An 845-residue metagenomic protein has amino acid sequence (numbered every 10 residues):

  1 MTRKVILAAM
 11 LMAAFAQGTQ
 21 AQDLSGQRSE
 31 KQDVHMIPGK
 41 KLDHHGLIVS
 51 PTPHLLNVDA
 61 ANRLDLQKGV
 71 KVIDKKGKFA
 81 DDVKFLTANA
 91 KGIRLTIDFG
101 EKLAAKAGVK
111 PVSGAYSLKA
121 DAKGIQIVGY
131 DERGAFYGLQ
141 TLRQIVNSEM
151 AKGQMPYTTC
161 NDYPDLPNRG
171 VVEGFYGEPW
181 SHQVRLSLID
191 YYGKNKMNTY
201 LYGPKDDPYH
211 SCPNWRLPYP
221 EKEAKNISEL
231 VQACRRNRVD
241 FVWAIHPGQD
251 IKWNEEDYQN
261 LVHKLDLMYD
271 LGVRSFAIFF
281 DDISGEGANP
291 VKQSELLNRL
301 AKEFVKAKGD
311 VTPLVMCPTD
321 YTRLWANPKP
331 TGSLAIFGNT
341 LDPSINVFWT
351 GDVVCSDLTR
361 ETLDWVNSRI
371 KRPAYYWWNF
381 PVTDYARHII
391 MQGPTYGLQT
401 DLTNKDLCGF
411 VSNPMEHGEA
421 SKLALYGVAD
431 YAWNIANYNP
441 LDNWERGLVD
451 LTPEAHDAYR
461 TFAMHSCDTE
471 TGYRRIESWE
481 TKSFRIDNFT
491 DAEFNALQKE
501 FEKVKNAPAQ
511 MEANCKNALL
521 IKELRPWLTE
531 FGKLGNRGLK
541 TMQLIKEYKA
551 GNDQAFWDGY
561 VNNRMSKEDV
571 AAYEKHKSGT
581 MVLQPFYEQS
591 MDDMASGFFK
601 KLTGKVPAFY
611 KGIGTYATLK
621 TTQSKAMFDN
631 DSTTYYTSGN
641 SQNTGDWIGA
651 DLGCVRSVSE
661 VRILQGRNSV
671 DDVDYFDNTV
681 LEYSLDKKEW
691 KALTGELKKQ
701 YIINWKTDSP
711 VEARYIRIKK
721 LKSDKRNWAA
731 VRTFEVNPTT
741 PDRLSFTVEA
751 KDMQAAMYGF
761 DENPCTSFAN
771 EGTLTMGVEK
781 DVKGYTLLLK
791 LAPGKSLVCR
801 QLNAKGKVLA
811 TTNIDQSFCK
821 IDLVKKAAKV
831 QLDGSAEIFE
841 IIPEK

Functional and structural regions predicted by a protein language model:
T2, Q22-A122, A151-C160: Acidic, contiguous N-terminal accessory segments
V5-A13: Sec-dependent N-terminal signal peptides
A14-Q20: C-terminal segment of classical bacterial N-terminal signal peptides
G26, V49-P53, P440-K611: C-terminal functional modules
K71-I73, K78, K110-K264, D270-R274 (+1 more regions): Feature activates predominantly on carbohydrate-active enzymes
N147-M150, L271, I283-E445: Catalytic-core regions of glycoside hydrolase
F599-V658, L664-N678, K687, E696-K699 (+5 more regions): Disordered, acidic Ser/Thr/Pro-rich linker "stalks" and the adjacent N-terminal cap of the next globular domain
I718-R726, Q831-E837: Short beta-strand-plus-loop segments that form exposed binding edges in beta-rich domains
